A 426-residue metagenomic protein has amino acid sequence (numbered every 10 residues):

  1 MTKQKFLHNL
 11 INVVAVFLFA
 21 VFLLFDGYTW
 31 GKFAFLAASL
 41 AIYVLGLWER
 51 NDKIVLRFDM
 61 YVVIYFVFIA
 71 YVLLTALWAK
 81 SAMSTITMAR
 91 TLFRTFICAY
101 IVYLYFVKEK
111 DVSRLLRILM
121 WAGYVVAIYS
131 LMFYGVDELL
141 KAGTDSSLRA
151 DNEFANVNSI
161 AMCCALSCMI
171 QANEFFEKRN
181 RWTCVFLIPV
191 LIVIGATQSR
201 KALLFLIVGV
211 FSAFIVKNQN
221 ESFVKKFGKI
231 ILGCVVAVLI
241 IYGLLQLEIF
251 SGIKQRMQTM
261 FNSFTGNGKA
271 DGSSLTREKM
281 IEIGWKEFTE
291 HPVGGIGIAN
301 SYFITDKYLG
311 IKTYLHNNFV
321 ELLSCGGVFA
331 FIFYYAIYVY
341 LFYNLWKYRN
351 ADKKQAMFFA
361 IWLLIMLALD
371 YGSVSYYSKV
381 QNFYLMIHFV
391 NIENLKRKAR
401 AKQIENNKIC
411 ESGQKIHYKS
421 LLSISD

Functional and structural regions predicted by a protein language model:
M1-E49, F68-W78, M366-A368, F383 (+1 more regions): N-terminal signal-anchor transmembrane segment
T2-L10, L47-V63, E174-V185, N218-K229 (+1 more regions): Membrane-interface helix-loop-helix junctions at transmembrane boundaries of multi-pass membrane enzymes, predominantly
L40-Y43, M169, A356-D370, S375-D426: Transmembrane alpha-helices of multi-pass inner-membrane enzymes
Y61-A70, A82-Y105, R114, I118 (+2 more regions): Aromatic-anchored transmembrane helix interface
S113-K141, N152-Q219, L364: Alpha-helical transmembrane segments of multi-pass inner-membrane proteins
R117, N180-R181, I215, Q219 (+2 more regions): Hydrophobic transmembrane alpha-helices and their immediate junctions
L140-S146, A150-D151, G266-G326: Long extracytoplasmic/lumenal interhelical loops at the membrane interface of multi-pass membrane proteins
A196, F214-G266, W285-E290, I424: A membrane-periplasm/extracellular boundary helix in multi-pass inner-membrane enzymes that assemble envelope glycans
